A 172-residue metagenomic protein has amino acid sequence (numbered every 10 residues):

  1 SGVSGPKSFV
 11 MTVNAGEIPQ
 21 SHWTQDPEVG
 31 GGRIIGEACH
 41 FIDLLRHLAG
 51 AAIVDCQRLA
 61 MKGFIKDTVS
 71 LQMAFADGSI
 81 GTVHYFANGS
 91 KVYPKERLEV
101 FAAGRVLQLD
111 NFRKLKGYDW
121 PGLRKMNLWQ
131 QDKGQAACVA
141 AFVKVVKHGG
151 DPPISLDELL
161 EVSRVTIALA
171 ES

Functional and structural regions predicted by a protein language model:
S1-L59: Predominantly a Rossmann-like dinucleotide-binding segment in NAD(P)-dependent oxidoreductases
V3-S4, G50-V54, I80, R105 (+2 more regions): Generic structural signal for secondary-structure transition and capping sites
V13-A15, F75, A87: Short beta-strand segments enriched in hydrophobic/aromatic residues within well-folded beta-rich domains
A38, I42, I65-V69, L156 (+1 more regions): Conserved glycosyltransferase catalytic-site signature
F41-I42, Q135-A140, T166-I167: A general structural signal for well-ordered alpha-helical segments in protein cores
A60-K66, D77-A141, S155: NAD(P)-dinucleotide binding in Rossmann-like oxidoreductases
L71-M73: Short beta-strand scaffold segments in enzyme catalytic cores
A76, A141-S172: C-terminal helix-rich "cap/oligomerization" subdomain common to oxidoreductases
